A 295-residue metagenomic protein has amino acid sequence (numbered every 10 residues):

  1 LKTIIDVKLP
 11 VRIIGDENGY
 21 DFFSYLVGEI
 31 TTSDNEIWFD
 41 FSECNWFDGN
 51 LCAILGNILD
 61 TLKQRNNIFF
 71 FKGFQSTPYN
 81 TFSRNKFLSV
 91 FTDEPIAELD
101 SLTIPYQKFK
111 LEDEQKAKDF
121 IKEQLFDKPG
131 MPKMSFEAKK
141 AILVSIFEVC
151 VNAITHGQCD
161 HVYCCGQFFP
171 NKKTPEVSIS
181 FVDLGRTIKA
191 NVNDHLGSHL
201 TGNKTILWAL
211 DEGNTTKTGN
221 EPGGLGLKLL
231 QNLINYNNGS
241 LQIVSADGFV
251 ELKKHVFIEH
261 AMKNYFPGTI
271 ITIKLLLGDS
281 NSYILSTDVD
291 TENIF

Functional and structural regions predicted by a protein language model:
L1-T31, T92, A97-E98, L196-L200 (+1 more regions): Flexible, glycine-/charge-rich segments associated with ATP-binding catalytic modules
K8-F91: Amphipathic alpha-helical interaction surfaces in cytosolic regulatory modules
E36, T174-S178, G268: A generic structural signal for beta-strand entry/edge sites
N50, E137-V144, E148, E176 (+2 more regions): Short, well-structured alpha-helical interface segments that form or flank functional binding sites
I58, M134-P170, K228-I234: Conserved ATP-binding N-box helix of the HATPase_c
N80-E112: P-loop NTPase nucleotide-binding core
I104-M134, K189, L196-N214, L230-N232: Helix-loop-beta hinge of the Bergerat
N152-N193, V256: ATP-lid-like helix-loop hinge signature
